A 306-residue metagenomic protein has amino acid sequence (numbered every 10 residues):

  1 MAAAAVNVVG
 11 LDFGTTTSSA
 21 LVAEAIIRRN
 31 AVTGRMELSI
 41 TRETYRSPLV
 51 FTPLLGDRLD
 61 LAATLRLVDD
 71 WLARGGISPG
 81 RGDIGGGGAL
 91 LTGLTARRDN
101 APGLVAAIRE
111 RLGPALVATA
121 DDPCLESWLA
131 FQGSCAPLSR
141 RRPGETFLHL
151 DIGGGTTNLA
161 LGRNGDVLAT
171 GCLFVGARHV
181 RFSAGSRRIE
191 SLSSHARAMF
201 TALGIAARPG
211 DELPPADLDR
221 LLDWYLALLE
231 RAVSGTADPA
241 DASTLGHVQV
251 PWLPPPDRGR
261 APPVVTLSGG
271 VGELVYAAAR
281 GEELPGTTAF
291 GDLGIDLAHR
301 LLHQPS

Functional and structural regions predicted by a protein language model:
M1-A5, L116-F147, G246-P255: Conserved phosphate-binding catalytic cores of ATP/NTP-utilizing and phosphoryl-transfer enzymes
M1-G34, L138-L173, G259, S268-G270 (+1 more regions): Gly/Thr-rich phosphate-binding beta-strand-loop-beta motif of the actin/hexokinase/Hsp70
G14, S19-L21, R35-L49, G76 (+1 more regions): N-terminal glycine-rich anion-binding loops that anchor highly charged ligand groups
L21-A23, R98-G103, L129-G133, A160-N164 (+3 more regions): Short acidic, glycine/serine/threonine-rich loops at helix termini
V22, T44-W71, I77, H179-S306: Helical "lid/coupling" subdomains associated with nucleotide-phosphate turnover
L38-I40, S78-I84, R142-G144, P256-A261: Short helix-terminating capping/connector loops at secondary-structure junctions
A73-A107, V265-R280: Short beta-strand-loop/turn "lid" adjacent to the catalytic site in phosphate-handling enzymes
G93-A130, P285-H299: Glycine-rich phosphate-binding loop and adjoining helix at the ATP-binding site of ATP-dependent phosphoryl-transfer
